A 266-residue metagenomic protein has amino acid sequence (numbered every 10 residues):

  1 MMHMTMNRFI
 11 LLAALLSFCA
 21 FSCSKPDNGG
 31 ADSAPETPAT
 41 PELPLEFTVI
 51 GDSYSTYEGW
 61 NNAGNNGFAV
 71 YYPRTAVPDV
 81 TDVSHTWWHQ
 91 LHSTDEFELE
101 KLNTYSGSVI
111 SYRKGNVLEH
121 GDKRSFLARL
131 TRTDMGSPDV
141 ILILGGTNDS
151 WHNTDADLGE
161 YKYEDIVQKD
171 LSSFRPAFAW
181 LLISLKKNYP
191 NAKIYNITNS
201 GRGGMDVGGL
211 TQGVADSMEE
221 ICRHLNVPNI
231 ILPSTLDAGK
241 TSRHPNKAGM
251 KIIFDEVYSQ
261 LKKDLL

Functional and structural regions predicted by a protein language model:
M2-I10: Bacterial N-terminal signal peptides that target proteins for export
L12-A20: Bacterial N-terminal signal peptides
F21-E42: Bacterial Sec-dependent N-terminal signal peptides
P38-T81: Short glycine-rich His-centered loop
E46, L99, N191-K193: Residues at the starts of beta-strands that form the adenosine-phosphate
I50-G51, N103, I197: Short hydrophobic segments within beta-strands
G67-D157, H244: Conserved SGNH/GDSL esterase-like catalytic core that processes O-acyl groups on lipids and polysaccharides
H120-L266: Alpha-helical cap/lid subdomain in secreted, periplasmic, or secretory-pathway luminal O-acyl-processing enzymes
